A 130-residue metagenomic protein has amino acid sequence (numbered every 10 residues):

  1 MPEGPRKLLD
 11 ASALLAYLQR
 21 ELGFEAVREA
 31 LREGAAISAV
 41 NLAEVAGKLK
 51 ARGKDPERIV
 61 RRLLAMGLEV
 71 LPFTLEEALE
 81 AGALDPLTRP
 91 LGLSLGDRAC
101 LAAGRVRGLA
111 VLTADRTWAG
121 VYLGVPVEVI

Functional and structural regions predicted by a protein language model:
M1-I37, L49-R61: Short, well-structured N-terminal submotif of metal-dependent ribonuclease cores
M1-R6, L101, R105-I130: Acidic, PIN/NYN-like endoribonuclease modules and their adjacent C-terminal/linker elements
L9-D10, I37-A39, L93-L95, V111 (+2 more regions): Histidine- and aromatic-rich ligand-binding microenvironments
A13-L14, N41, E77, A99-C100 (+1 more regions): Alpha-helix capping/helix-boundary segments
F24, L42, P56, A78-A81: A general structural signal for well-ordered alpha-helical segments in protein cores
L31, L64, R105: Anion (oxyanion) recognition and catalysis
E69-L112: Active-site neighborhoods of divalent-metal-dependent phosphate/nucleic-acid chemistry enzymes
